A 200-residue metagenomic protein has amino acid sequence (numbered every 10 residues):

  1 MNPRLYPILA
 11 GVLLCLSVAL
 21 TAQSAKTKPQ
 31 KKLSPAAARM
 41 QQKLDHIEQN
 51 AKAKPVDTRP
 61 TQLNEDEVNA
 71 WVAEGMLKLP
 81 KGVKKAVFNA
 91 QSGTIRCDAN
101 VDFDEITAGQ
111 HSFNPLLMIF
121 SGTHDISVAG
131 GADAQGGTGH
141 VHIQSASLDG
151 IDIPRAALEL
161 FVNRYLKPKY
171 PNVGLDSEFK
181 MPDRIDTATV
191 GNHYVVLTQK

Functional and structural regions predicted by a protein language model:
M1, L14, Y170: Extended interaction regions within the primary functional domain
M1-A10: Bacterial N-terminal signal peptides that target proteins for export
L9-A19: Bacterial N-terminal signal peptides
A22-K200: Extracellular/lumenal and peripheral-membrane lipid-interaction modules
